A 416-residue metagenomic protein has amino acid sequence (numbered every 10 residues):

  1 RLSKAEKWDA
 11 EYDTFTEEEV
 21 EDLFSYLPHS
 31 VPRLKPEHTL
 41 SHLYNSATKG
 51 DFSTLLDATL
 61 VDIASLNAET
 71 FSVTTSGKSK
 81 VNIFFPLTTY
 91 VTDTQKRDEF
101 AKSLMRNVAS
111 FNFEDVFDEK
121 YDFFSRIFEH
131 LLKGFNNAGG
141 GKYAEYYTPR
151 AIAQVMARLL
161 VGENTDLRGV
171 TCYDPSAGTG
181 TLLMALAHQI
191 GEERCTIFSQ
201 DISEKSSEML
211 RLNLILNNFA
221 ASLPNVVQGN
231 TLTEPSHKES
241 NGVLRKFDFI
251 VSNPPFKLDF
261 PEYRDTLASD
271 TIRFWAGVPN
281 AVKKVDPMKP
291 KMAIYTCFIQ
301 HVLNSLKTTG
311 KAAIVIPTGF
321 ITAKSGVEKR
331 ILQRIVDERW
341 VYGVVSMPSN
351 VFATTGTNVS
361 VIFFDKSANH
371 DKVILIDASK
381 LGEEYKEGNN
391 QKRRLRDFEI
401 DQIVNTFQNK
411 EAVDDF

Functional and structural regions predicted by a protein language model:
R1-K4, I215, Q300: Short, hydrophobic/amphipathic alpha-helical patches that form generic packing surfaces within helical domains
R1-V155, L159-L160, S222, V226-T231 (+3 more regions): Non-catalytic, mostly N-terminal accessory regions of nucleic-acid modification and defense proteins
E99-S103, K142-E145, S199, P287-K291 (+1 more regions): Alpha-helix N-cap/helix-initiation motif
K142-S252, K257-S269, I316-G319, V327-W340 (+1 more regions): Conserved S-adenosyl-L-methionine
L244-F416: A conserved structural/catalytic subdomain of Rossmann-like adenosyl-cofactor enzymes
